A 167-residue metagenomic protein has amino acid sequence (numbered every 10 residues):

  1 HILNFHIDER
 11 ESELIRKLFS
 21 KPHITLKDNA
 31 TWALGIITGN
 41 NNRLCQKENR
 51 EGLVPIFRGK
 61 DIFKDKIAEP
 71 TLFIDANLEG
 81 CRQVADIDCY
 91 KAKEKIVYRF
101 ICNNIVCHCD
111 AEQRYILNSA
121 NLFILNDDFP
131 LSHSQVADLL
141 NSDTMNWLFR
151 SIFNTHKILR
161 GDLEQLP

Functional and structural regions predicted by a protein language model:
F5: Active-site loops and adjacent core secondary-structure elements that bind or stabilize anionic groups
E9-P167: Polybasic, glycine- and aromatic-enriched phosphate-binding surface used to engage nucleic acids
